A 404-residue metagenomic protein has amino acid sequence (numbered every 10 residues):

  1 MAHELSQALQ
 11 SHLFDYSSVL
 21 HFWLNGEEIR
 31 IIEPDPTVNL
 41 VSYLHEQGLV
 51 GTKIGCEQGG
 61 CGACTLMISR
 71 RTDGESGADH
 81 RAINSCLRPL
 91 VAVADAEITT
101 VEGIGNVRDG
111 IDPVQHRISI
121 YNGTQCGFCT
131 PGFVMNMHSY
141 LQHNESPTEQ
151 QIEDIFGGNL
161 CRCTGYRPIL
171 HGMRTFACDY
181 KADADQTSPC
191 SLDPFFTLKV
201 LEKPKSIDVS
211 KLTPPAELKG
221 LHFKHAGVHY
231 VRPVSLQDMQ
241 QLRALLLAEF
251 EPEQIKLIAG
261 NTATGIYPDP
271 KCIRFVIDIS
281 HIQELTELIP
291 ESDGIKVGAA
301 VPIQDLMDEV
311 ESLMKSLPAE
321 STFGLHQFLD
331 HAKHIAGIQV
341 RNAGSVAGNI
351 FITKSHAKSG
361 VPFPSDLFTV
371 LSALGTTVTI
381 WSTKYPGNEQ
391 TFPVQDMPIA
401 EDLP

Functional and structural regions predicted by a protein language model:
A2-L13: Charged, low-complexity intrinsically disordered regulatory segments in eukaryotic signaling
Y16-F22: Short structural boundary motif marking the start of a folded domain
W23, E28, M67-R71, A82-S85 (+4 more regions): C-terminal structural segment of proteins
N25-T37: Short, contiguous acidic and Ser/Thr-rich linear segments
D35-L66: A basic, amphipathic helix-loop patch mediating RNA/tRNA/ribosome contacts
L44-L49, G110-I111, H143-S146: Short Cys/His-rich Zn2+-coordinating modules
T52, E57-G60, N122-Q125, F156-N159: Short metal-coordination and nucleic-acid-contact micro-motifs, chiefly zinc-binding Cys/His arrays
A78-G127: Gly/Pro-rich active-site capping loops and adjacent beta-alpha segments that organize cofactor/substrate pockets
